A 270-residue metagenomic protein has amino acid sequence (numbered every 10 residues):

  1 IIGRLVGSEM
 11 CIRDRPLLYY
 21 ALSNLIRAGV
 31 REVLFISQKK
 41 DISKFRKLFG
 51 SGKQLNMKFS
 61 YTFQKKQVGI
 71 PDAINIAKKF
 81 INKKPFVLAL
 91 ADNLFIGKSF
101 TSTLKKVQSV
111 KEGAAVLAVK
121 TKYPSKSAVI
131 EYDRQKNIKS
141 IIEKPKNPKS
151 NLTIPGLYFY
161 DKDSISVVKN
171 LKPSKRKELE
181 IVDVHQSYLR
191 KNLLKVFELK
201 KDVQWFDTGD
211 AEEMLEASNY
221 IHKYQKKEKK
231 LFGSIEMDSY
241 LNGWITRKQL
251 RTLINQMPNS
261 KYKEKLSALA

Functional and structural regions predicted by a protein language model:
I1-G7, I12: Single conserved hydrophobic/aromatic residue that forms the stacking wall/gate of nucleotide- or nucleobase-binding
R15-L104, D210, T252, Q256 (+1 more regions): Conserved N-terminal catalytic core of the sugar/cofactor nucleotidyltransferase
L34-F35, L88, A114-L117, V196: Structural beta-sheet core signal
K66-I70, Y123-S125, N147, Q204-W205: A short acidic, often aromatic-flanked loop/helix-cap motif at beta-alpha or helix-coil junctions that lines enzyme
V87, T101, Q108, N137-W244 (+2 more regions): Catalytic-core segments of class I nucleotidyltransferases/pyrophosphorylases that form NMP-activated intermediates
D92-F95, V119-Y123, Q135-K136, K146-N147 (+1 more regions): Short acidic/polar capping segments at secondary-structure boundaries
G97-S125: Conserved donor-nucleotide/metal-binding helix-loop-beta segment in metal-dependent transferases, i.e., the alpha-helix
I130-Y132: A structural signal for short hydrophobic beta-strand segments in well-ordered beta-sheet cores
